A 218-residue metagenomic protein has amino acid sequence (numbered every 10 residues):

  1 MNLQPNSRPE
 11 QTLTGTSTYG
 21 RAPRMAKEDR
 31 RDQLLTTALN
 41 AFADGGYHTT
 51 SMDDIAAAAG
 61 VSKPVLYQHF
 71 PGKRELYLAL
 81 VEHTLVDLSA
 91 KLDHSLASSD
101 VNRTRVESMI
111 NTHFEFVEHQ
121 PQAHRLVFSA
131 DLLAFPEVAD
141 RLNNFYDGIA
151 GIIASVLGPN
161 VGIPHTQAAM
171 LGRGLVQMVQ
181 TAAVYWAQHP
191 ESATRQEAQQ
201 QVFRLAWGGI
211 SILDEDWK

Functional and structural regions predicted by a protein language model:
M1-D29, D214-K218: N-terminal intrinsically disordered/low-complexity leader segments
L3, F116-H119, A123, S155 (+2 more regions): Amphipathic C-terminal alpha-helical segment
Q33, T37, A41-E75, A79: Helix-turn-helix
T37, A41-D44, D87-S98, R105 (+1 more regions): Solvent-exposed, amphipathic alpha-helical segments
D44-H48, S99, Q120: Short coil/turn segments at alpha/beta junctions that flank glycine-rich nucleotide-binding fingerprints
A79, D93-H119, L171-L175: Hydrophobic alpha-helical connector segments
V86-S89, P136-V161, A169-Q177, E197-S211: Amphipathic alpha-helical packing segments from all-alpha helical-bundle domains
S108, E115-A154, V161-G162, T166 (+3 more regions): Short secondary-structure transition hinges
